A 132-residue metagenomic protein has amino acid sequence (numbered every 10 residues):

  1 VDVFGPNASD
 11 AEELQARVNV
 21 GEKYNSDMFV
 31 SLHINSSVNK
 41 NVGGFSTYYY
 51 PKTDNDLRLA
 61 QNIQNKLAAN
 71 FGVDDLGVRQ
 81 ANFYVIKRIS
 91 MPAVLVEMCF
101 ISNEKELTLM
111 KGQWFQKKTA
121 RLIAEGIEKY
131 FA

Functional and structural regions predicted by a protein language model:
V1-R58: Catalytic-core regions of hydrolytic enzymes
D10-R17, N55-L59, I63, E106 (+2 more regions): Stable alpha-helical elements in mature extracytoplasmic
N19, Y24, M28-N39, D74-A132: Active-site-adjacent mobile loop/cap segments within catalytic or ligand-binding domains
D54-R79: Active-site-adjacent substrate-binding region of metalloamidase/peptidase-like peptide-processing proteins
